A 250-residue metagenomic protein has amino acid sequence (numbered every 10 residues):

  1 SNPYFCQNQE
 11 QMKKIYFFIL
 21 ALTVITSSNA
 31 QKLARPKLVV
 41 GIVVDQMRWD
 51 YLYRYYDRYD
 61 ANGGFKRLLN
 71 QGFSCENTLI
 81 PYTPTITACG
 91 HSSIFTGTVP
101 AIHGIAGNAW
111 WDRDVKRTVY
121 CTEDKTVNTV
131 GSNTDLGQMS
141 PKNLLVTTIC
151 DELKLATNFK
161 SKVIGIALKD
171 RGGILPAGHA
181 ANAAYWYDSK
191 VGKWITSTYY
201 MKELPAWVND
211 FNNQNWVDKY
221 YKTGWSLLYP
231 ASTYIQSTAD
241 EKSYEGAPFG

Functional and structural regions predicted by a protein language model:
S1-R35: Bacterial Sec-dependent N-terminal signal peptides
T23-I25, V43, V99: Residues within alpha-helical transmembrane segments of multi-pass membrane proteins, especially transporters, ion
A34, Q46, Y55-Y59, T85 (+1 more regions): Soluble non-cytosolic domains of exported or imported proteins
P36-R48, L68, I94, L153: Beta-strand elements within well-structured catalytic alpha/beta cores of enzymes that handle phosphate/sulfate esters
V43, R48, A61-F65, G90-H91 (+2 more regions): Stable alpha-helical elements in mature extracytoplasmic
W49-Y53, T87, G173-A177: Extracytoplasmic/secreted cell-surface and envelope-processing proteins
Y53-I102, K162-I166: Short, structured active-site-proximal loop/turn typified by the sulfatase FGly-forming signature C/S-X-P-X-R
V99, G107-G250: His/Asp/Glu-rich, glycine-adjacent segments that coordinate divalent cations and/or stabilize oxyanion chemistry on
